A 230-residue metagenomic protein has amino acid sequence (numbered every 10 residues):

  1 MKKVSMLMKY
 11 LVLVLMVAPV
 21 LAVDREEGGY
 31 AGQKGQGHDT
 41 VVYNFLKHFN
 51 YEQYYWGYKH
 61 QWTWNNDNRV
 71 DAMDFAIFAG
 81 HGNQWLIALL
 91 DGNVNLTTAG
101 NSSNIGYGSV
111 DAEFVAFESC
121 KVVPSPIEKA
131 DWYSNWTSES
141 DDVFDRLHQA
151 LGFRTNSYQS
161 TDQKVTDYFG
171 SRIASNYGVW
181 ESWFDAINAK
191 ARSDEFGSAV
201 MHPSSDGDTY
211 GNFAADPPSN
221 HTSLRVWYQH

Functional and structural regions predicted by a protein language model:
K3-L13: Sec-dependent signal peptide recognition, specifically the positively charged N-region followed immediately by
V17-P19: N-terminal signal peptide c-region/cleavage motif recognized by signal peptidases
L21-A88, F117, D131: A domain-level signal for caspase-like cysteine endopeptidase catalytic cores and their zymogen-processing architecture
Q33-G35, G82-I87, N93, K121-E128 (+1 more regions): Short acidic, S/G/P-rich loop/turn micro-motifs used as interaction or catalytic elements
W62-N65, D91-G106, K129-S140: Alpha-helical scaffolding within the catalytic cores of extracellular/periplasmic polymer-degrading hydrolases
N68-D71, Y107-V110, V143-D145: Extracellular/periplasmic catalytic domains that process cell-envelope and extracellular macromolecules
G82-V110, F114, S119-K121: A short, glycine/acidic-enriched catalytic loop
V123-H230: Active-site-proximal C-terminal subdomain of hydrolase catalytic domains
